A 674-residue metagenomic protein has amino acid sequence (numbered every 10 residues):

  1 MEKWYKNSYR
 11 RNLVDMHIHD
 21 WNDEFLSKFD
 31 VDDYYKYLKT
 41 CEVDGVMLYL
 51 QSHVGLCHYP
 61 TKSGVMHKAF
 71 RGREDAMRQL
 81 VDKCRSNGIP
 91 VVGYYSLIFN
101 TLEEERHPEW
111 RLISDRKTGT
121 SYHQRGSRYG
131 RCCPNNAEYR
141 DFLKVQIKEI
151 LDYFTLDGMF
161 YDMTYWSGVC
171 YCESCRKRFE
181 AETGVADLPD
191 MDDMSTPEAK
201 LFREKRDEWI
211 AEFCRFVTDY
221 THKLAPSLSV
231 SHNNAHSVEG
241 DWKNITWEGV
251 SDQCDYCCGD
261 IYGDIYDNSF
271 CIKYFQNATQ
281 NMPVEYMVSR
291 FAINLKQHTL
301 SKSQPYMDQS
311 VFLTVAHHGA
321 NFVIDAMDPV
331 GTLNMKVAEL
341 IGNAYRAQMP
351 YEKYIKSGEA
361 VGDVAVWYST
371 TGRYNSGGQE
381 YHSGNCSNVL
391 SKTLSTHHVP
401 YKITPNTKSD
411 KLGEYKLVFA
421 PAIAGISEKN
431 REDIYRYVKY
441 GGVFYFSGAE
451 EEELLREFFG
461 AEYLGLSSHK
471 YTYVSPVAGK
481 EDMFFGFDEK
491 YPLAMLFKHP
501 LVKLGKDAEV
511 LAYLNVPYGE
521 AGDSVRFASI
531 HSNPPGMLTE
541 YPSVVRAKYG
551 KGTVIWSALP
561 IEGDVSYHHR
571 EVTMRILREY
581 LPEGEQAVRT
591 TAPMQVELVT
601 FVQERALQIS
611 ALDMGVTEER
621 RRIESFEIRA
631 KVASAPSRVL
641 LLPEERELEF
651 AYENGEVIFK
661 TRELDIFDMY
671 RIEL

Functional and structural regions predicted by a protein language model:
M1-V14, N22-L26, Y354: N-terminal carbohydrate-binding accessory modules
K6-S8, Y37, L80, V91-V92 (+3 more regions): Carbohydrate-binding surfaces of carbohydrate-active enzymes
D15-H17, V46-L56, Y95-L102, F160-Y171 (+4 more regions): Short, solvent-exposed turn/loop segments enriched in Gly/Ser/Thr/Pro and often Arg
N22-C41, K62-N87, D141, E212 (+2 more regions): Aromatic- and glycine-enriched glycan-recognition loops and surfaces that form the carbohydrate-binding subsites
N22-T40, Y139-I150, G240-G249, S303-V311 (+1 more regions): Short, acidic/polar
F29-V54, V311, T393, H397-V399: Catalytic domains of carbohydrate-active enzymes, especially glycoside hydrolases
K39-D75, F99-T120, G126-S127, P134 (+5 more regions): Aromatic-lined carbohydrate-binding/catalytic grooves of carbohydrate-active enzymes
G93, L97-F154, M163, F179 (+2 more regions): Active-site-adjacent "subsite" loops/lids of carbohydrate-active enzymes
